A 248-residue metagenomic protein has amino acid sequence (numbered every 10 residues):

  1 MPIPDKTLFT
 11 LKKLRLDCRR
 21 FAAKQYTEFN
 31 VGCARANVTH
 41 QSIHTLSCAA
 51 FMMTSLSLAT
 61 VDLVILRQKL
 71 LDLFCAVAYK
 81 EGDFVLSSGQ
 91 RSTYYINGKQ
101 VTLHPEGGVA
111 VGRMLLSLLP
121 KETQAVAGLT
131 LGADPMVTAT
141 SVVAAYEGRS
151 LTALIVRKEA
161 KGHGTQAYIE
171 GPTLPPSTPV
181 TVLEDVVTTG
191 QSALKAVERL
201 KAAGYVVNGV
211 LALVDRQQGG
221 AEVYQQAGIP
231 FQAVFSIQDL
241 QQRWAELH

Functional and structural regions predicted by a protein language model:
M1-T10: Extreme N-terminal basic, low-complexity initiation segments that serve as generic localization/processing leaders
F9, F21, Y26-F29, F51: Aromatic (phenylalanine/tyrosine) cluster motif
Q25-Y26, H40-H44: Low-complexity, intrinsically disordered or signal/transmembrane-proximal segments
T54-K121: Active-site-facing substrate-recognition patch
T54-L73, E198-H248: PRPP-dependent phosphoribosyltransferase catalytic core
T123-G132, L211: Short glycine-rich phosphate-binding loop at a beta-alpha junction
M136-T181, Q191-K195, L247: Short, glycine/charge-rich flexible loops or terminal/linker lids adjacent to PRPP-binding catalytic cores
